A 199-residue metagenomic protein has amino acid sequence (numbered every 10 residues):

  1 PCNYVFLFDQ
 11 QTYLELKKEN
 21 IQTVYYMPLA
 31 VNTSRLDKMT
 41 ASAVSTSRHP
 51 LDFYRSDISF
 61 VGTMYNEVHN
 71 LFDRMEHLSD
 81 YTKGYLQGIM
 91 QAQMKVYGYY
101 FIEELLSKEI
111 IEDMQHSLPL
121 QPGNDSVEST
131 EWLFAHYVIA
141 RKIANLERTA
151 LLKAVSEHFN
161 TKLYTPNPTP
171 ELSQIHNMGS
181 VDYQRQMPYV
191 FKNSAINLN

Functional and structural regions predicted by a protein language model:
P1, Q10-T12, V31: Short beta-alpha junction loops
P1-Y4, Q174-H176: Lumenal/extracellular "mature" regions of secretory-pathway glycan-modifying transferases
V5-Q22, A150: A short, active-site helix/loop in glycosyltransferases that binds the activated sugar's phosphate group
E19-V44, H49-N199: Nucleotide-sugar donor-binding catalytic core of glycosyltransferases
